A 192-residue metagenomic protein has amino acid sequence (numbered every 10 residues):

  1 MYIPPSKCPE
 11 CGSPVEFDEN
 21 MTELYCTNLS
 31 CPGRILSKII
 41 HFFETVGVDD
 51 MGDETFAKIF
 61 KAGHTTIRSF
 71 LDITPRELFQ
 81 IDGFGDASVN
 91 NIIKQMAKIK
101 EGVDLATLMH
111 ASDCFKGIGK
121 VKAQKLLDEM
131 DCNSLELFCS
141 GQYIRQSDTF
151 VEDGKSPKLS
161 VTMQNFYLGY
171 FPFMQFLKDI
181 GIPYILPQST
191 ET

Functional and structural regions predicted by a protein language model:
Y2-E191: Accessory alpha-helical DNA-binding modules that contact the DNA backbone or grooves
